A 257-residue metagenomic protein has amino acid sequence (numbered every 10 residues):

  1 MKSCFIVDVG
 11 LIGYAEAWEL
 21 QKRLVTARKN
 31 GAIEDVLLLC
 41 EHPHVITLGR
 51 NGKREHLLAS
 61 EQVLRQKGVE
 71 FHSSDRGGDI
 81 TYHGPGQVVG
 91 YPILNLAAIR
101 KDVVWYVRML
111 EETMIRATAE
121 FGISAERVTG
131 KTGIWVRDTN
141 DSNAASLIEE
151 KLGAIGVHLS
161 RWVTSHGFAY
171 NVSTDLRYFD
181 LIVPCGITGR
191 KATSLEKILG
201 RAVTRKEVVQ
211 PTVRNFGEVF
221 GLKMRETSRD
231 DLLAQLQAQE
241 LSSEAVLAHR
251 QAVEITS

Functional and structural regions predicted by a protein language model:
M1-E149, V203, L232-S257: N-terminal lobe of the biotin/lipoate ligase/transferase fold
E55-L58, G90, T139, W162 (+3 more regions): Residues at secondary-structure transition points
G86, T164, V208: Catalytic-loop motifs flanking and including active-site residues across diverse enzymes
G90-P92, T132, I155-V157, F168-V172 (+1 more regions): A structural signal for short, well-ordered beta-strand segments
L147-G200: Catalytic cores of processing enzymes, dominated by hydrolases/peptidases, characterized by acidic/His-rich
R177-S257: C-terminal accessory segment of soluble enzyme catalytic cores
